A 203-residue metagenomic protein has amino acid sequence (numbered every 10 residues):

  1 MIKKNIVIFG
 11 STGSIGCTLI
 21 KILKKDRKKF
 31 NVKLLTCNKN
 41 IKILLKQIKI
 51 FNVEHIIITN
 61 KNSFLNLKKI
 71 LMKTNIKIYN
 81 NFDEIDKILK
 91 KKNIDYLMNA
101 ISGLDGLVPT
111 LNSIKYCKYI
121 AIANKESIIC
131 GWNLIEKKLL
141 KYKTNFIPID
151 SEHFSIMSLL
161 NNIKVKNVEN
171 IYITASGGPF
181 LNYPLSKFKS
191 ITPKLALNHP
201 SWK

Functional and structural regions predicted by a protein language model:
M1-E54: N-terminal Rossmann-like dinucleotide-binding module
I8, I58, I78-N81, M98-N99 (+3 more regions): General beta-strand structural signal in soluble alpha/beta enzymes
T12, I48, L97, C117 (+1 more regions): Residue-level signal for inorganic ion chemistry
L35-N40, L44-K73, K77, L89: Glycine-rich nucleotide/cofactor/substrate-binding loop typically near the N-terminus or early in the first domain
C37-N38, N60-S63, F82-E84, K125-I128 (+1 more regions): Short, acidic/turn-prone active-site loops that include or flank metal/cofactor- and phosphate-binding residues
N80-N112: Beta-loop-alpha module in the N-terminal Rossmann-like domain of NAD(P)-dependent dehydrogenases, especially those
M98-I101, S113-G131: ADP-ribose/adenylate-binding Rossmann-like module
L107, N112-I114, W132-H199: Rossmann-like NAD(P)H-binding beta-loop-alpha module
